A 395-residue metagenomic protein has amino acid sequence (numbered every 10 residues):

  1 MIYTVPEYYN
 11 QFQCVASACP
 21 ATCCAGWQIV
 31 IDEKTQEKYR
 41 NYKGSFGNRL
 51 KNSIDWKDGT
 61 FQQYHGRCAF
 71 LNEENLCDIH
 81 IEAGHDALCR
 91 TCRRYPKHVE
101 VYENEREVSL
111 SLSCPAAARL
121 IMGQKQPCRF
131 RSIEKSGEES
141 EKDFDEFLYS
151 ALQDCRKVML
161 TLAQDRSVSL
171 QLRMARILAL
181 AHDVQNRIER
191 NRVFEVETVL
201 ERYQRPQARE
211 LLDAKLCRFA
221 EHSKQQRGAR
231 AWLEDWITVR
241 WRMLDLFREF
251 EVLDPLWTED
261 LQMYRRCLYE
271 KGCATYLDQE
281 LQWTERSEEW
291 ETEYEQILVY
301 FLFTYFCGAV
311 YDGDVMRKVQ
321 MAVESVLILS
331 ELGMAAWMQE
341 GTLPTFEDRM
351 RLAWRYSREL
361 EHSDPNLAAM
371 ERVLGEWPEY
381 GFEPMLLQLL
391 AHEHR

Functional and structural regions predicted by a protein language model:
M1-F46: General N-terminal leader/first-domain-start detector
T4-V5, E73, A309-D312: Short linear interaction motifs
Q11-A18, P127-F130, L233: Short, compositionally biased low-complexity segments
Q11-I29, F61-H98, S111-A118: Local cysteine-cluster metal-coordination motifs and their immediate loop/turn environment, predominantly Fe-S cluster
C14, E82, D145, Y149 (+1 more regions): Short, charged/polar micro-motifs that form catalytic or ligand-binding hotspots
W27, I31-E74: Membrane helical hairpin/interfacial module
A83-N186: Internal, well-ordered alpha/beta segment that forms a basic, Gly-enriched binding/recognition surface
V168-R395: Hydrophobic, aromatic-lined core segments that form the binding pocket/scaffold for planar heteroaromatic ligands
